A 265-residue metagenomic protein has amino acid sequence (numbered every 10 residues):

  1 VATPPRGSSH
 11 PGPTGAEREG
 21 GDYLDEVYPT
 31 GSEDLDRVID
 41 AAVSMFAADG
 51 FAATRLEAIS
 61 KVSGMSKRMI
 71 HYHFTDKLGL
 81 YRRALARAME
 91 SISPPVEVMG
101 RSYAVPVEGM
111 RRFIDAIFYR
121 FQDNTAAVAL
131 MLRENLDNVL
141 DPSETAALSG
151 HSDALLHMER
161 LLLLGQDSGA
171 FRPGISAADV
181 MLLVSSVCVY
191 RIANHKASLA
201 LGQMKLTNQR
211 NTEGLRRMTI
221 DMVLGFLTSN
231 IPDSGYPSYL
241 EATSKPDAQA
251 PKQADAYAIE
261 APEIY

Functional and structural regions predicted by a protein language model:
A2-D22, Y119, S152-S168, S186-Y265: C-terminal peripheral helix-coil segments that are non-catalytic and often amphipathic
L24-Y28, S32, D36, R82-R112 (+1 more regions): Amphipathic alpha-helical linker/stalk segments
R37, M45-G79, R83: Helix-turn-helix
A41-M45, R120, V187: Short amphipathic alpha-helical elements of helix-turn-helix/winged-helix folds
F51-A52, L140, F171: Conserved hydrophobic residue
E97-A129, G150-H151, A177-M181, R216: Hydrophobic alpha-helical connector segments
I114-I117, M131-N135, V184, C188 (+1 more regions): Short alpha-helical scaffolding segments that buttress acidic/His motifs in well-ordered protein cores
Q122-P142, H195-L201: Amphipathic alpha-helical segments used for helix-helix packing
